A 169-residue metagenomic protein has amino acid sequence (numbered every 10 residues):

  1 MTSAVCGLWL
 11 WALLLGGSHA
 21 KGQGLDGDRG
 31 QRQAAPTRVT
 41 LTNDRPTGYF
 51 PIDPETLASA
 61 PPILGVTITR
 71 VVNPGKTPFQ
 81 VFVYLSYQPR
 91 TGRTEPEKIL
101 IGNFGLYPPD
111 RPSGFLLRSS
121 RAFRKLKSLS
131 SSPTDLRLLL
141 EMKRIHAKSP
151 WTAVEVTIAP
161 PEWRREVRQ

Functional and structural regions predicted by a protein language model:
A4-G16: Bacterial N-terminal signal peptides
H19-Q169: Intrinsically disordered, flexible peripheral segments
